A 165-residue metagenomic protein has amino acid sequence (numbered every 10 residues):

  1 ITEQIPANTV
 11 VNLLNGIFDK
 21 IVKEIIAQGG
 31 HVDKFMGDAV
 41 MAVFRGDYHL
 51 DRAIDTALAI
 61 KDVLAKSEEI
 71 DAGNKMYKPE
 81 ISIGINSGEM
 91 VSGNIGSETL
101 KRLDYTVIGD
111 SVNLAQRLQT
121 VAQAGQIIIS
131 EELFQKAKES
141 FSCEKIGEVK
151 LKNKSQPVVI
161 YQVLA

Functional and structural regions predicted by a protein language model:
I1-D55: Catalytic NTP-binding/metal-coordinating core of nucleotidyl cyclase/transferase enzymes
Q28-M36, V63-G84, E148-L151, S155: Catalytic core regions of nucleotide second-messenger enzymes
A42-V43, M76-G93: A short glycine-enriched loop-to-beta-strand structural element that forms part of the catalytic core of nucleotide
I60: Serine endopeptidase catalytic core focused on the charge-relay Asp
M90-S92, V121-A165: Cytosolic regulatory/linker segments at or just downstream of nucleotide-handling modules in signal-transduction
I95-G109: Short, surface-exposed loop/helix-turn segments at secondary-structure junctions that function as lids/hinges flanking
N113: Key residue(s) within conserved catalytic/signature motifs
Q116-L118: Conserved SF2 helicase motif VI
